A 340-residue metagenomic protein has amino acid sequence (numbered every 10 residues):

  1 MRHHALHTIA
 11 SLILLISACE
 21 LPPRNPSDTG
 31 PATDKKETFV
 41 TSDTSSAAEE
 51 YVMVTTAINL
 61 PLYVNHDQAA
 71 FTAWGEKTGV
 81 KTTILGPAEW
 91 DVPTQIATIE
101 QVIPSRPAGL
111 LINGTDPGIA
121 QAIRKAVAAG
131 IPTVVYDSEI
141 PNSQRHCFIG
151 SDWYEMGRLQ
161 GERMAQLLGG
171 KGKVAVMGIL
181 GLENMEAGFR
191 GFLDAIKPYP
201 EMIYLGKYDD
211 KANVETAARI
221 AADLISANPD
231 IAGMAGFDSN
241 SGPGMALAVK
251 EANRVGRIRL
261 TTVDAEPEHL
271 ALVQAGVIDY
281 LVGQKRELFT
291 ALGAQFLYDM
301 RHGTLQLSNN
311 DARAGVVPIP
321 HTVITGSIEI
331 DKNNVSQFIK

Functional and structural regions predicted by a protein language model:
R2-S11: Sec-dependent signal peptide recognition, specifically the positively charged N-region followed immediately by
I16-A18: C-terminal motif of bacterial Sec signal peptides marking the signal peptidase cleavage site
E20, N25-E49, A195-I196, L292 (+1 more regions): Hinge/cleft segment of the Venus flytrap/periplasmic-binding protein
E37-T44, A48-T78, T83-I96, N113-P117 (+4 more regions): Extracytoplasmic "Venus flytrap"
V52-L60, F71-T72, L159-K207, L297 (+1 more regions): An alpha-beta-alpha
Q95, I149-V174, T216-A218, A265-H269 (+1 more regions): Hydrophobic alpha-helical segments within soluble ligand-binding/sensing domains
I99-E100, A108-V127, F192, D210-L272: Hydrophobic alpha-helical
P117-E155, Q166, K173, E266-Q274 (+1 more regions): Flexible loop/hinge segments that line or gate small-molecule binding clefts
